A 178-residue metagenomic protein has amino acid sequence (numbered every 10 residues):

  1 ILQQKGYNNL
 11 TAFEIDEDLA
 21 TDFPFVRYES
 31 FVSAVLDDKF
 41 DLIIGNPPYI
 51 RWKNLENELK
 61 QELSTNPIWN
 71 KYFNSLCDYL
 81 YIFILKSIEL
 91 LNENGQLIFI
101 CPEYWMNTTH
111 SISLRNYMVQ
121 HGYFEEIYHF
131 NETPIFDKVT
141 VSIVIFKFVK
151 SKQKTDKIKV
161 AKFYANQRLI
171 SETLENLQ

Functional and structural regions predicted by a protein language model:
I1-F25, S33-Q178: Signature of N6-adenine DNA methyltransferases within the class I
S30: Glycine-rich phosphate-binding loop and adjoining beta1-alpha1-beta2 segment of Rossmann-like nucleotide-binding folds
